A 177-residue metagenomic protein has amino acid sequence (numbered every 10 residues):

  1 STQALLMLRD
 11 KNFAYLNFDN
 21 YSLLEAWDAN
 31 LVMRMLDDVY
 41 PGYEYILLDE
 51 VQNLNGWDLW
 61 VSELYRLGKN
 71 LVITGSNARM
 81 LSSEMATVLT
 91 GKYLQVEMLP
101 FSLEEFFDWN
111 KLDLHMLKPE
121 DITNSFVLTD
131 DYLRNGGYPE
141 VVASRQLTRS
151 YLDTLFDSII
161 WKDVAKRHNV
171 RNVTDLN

Functional and structural regions predicted by a protein language model:
S1-F13: P-loop NTPase Walker A phosphate-binding motif
A14-Y45: Short glycine-rich substrate-engagement loop in P-loop NTPases that contacts/grips substrate
E25-W27, V51-V61, S83-M85: Conserved ATPase-coupling elements of RecA-like P-loop NTPase cores
V39-W57: Conserved P-loop NTPase "ATPase switch" module shared by AAA+ and STAND
L47, N70-S76, E97: Structural recognition of the conserved hydrophobic beta-strand(s) that form the central parallel beta-sheet of P-loop
E63, R79-Q95, W109-K111: Short regulatory helix/loop adjacent to the ATP-binding pocket of P-loop NTPases
L94-E105: Conserved AAA+ ATPase "SRH/arginine-finger" region at the nucleotide-binding site
E105-N177: Interdomain hinge/linker elements that couple catalytic modules in large macromolecular machines
